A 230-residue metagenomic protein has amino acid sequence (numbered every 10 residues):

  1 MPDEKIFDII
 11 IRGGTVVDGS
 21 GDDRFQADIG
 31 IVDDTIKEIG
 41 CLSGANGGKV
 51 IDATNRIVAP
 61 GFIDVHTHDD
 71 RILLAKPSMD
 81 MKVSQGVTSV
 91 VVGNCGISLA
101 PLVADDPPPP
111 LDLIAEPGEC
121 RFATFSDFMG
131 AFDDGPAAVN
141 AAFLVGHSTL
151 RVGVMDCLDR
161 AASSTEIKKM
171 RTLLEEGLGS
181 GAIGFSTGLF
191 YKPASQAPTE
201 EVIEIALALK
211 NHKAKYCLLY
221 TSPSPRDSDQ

Functional and structural regions predicted by a protein language model:
P2-G61, K76: Histidine-rich, glycine-flanked metal-binding segment
G14, D34, N55, H66 (+3 more regions): Divalent metal-coordination and catalytic microenvironments
A59-M79: Di-metal (Zn2+ and/or Mg2+/Mn2+) metal-binding site signature of metallo-dependent hydrolases with the MBL/beta-CASP
I63-V65, V90, A141-F143, F185-T187 (+1 more regions): Hydrophobic faces of well-ordered beta-strands that scaffold small-molecule active sites in alpha/beta enzyme cores
A75-I183: Divalent-metal coordination cores built from histidine and acidic residues
G188-Q196: Glycine-rich, proline-tolerant flexible connector loops at the mouths of alpha/beta enzymes
I205-K213: Alpha-helix-loop-beta-strand connector modules within alpha/beta enzyme cores
Y220-D227: Conserved small/polar residues in nucleotide/adenosyl-binding loops
